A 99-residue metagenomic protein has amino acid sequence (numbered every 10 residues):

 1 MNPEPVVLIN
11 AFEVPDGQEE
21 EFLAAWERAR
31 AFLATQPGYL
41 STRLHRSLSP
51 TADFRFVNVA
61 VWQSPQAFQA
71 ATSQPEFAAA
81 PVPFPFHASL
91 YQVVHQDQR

Functional and structural regions predicted by a protein language model:
M1-V6, R43-F54, A79-R99: Glycine-rich beta-strand-turn "strand-cap" elements at beta-sheet edges
P5-E13, R43-S73: Short, well-ordered beta-strand segments in beta-rich or mixed alpha/beta enzyme and ligand-binding folds
D16-S41, E76-P81: Short amphipathic alpha-helical segments
F22, R30, Q66-F68, H95: Short, isolated positions within intrinsically disordered regulatory regions of eukaryotic proteins
F32, N58-V59, S64, V82-H87: Juxtamembrane helix-loop transition sites at the ends of transmembrane segments in multi-pass membrane proteins
